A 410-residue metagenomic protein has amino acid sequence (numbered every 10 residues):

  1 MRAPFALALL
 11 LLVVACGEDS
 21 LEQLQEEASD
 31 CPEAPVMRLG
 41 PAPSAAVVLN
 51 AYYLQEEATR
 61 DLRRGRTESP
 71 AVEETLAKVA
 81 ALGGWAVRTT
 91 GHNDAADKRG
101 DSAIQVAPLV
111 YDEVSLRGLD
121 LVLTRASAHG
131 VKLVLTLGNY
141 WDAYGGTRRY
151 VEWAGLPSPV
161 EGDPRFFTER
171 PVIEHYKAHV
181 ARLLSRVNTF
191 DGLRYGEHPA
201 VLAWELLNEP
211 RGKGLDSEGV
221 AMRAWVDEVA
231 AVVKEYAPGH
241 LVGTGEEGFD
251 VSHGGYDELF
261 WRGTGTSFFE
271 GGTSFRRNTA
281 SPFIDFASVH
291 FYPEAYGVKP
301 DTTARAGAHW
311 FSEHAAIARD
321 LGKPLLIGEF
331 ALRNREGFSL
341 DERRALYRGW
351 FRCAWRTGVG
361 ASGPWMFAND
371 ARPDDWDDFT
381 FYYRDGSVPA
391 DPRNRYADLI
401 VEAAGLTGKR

Functional and structural regions predicted by a protein language model:
R2-A8: Sec-dependent signal peptide recognition, specifically the positively charged N-region followed immediately by
L12-A15: C-terminal motif of bacterial Sec signal peptides marking the signal peptidase cleavage site
G17-D19: Bacterial signal peptide processing site
L21-L24: Hydrophobic/aromatic hotspots within intrinsically disordered, low-complexity regions
C31-A315, D320-K323, N334-A404: Active-site mouth of glycoside hydrolases
L325-E329: Short acidic/histidine-rich active-site segments
G408-R410: Short, solvent-exposed mixed-charge patches
